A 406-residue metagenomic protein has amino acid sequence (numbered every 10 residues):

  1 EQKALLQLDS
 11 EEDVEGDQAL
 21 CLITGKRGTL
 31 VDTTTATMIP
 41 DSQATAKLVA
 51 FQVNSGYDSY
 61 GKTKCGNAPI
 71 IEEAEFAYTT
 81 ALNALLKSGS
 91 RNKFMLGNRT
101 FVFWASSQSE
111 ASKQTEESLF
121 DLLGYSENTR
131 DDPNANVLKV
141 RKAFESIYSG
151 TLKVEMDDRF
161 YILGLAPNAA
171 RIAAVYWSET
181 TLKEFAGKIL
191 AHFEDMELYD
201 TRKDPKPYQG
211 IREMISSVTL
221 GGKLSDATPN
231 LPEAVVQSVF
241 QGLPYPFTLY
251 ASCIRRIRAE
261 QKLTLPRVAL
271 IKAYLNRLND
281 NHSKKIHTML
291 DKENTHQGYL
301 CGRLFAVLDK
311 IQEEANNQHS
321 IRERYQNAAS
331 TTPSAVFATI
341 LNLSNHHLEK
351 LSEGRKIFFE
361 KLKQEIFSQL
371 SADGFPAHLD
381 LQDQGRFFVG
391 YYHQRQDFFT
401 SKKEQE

Functional and structural regions predicted by a protein language model:
E1-S10, G28-E406: Extended alpha-helical scaffolding segments
D13-A19: Short metal-coordination and nucleic-acid-contact micro-motifs, chiefly zinc-binding Cys/His arrays
T24: Short Cys/His-rich metal-coordination motifs, predominantly Zn2+-binding knuckles/fingers
